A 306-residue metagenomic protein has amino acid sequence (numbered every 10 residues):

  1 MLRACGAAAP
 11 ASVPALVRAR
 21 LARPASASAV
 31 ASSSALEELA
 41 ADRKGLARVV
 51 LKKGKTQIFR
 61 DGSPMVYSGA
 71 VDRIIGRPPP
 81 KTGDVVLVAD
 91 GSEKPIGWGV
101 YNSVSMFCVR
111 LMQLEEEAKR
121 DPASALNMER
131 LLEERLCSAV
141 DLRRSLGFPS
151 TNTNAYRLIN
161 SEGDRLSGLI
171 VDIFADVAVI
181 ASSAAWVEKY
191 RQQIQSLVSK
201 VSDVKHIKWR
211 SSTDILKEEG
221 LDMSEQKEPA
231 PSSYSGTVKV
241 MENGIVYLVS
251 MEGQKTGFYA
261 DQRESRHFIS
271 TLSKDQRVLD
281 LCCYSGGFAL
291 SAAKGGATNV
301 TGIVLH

Functional and structural regions predicted by a protein language model:
L2-G6, P14-T271: RNA-binding accessory domains that recognize and position tRNA/RNA substrates
R266-H306: Conserved SAM/SAH cofactor-binding pocket of Class I
